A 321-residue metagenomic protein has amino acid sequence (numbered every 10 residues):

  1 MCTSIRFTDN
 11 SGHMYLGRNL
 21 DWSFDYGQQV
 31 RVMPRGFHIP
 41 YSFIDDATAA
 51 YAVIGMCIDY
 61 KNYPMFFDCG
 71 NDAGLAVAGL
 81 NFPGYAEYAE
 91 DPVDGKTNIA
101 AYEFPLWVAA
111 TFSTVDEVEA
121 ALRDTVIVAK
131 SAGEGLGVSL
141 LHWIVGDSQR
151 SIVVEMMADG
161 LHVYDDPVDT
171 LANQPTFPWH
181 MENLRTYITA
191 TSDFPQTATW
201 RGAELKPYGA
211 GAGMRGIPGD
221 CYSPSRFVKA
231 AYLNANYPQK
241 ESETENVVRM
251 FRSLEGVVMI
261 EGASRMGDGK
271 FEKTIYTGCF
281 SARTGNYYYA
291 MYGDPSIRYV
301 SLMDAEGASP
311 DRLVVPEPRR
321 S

Functional and structural regions predicted by a protein language model:
M1-F7, H13-M14, K130-G133, V138-S139 (+2 more regions): C-terminus-biased signal that marks the final domain/tail of proteins
M1-K96, A129, P316, R320-S321: A contiguous strand-loop segment
L20, N81, D147-Q149, A158 (+1 more regions): Short, flexible loop/turn elements at secondary-structure junctions
W22-F24, P83-Y85, D159-H162, D169 (+1 more regions): Short, surface-exposed beta-strand-loop junctions and turns on beta-sheet-rich folds
V77-G79, V163, Y287-A290: Short hydrophobic/aromatic-rich beta-strand segments that constitute the beta-sheet cores of beta-sandwich/beta-barrel
G95-S131, E243-F251: Proteins synthesized as precursors that undergo proteolytic processing into mature forms
V115, E119-E155: Aromatic- and glycine-enriched pocket-lining scaffold segments that form the walls of small-molecule binding clefts
